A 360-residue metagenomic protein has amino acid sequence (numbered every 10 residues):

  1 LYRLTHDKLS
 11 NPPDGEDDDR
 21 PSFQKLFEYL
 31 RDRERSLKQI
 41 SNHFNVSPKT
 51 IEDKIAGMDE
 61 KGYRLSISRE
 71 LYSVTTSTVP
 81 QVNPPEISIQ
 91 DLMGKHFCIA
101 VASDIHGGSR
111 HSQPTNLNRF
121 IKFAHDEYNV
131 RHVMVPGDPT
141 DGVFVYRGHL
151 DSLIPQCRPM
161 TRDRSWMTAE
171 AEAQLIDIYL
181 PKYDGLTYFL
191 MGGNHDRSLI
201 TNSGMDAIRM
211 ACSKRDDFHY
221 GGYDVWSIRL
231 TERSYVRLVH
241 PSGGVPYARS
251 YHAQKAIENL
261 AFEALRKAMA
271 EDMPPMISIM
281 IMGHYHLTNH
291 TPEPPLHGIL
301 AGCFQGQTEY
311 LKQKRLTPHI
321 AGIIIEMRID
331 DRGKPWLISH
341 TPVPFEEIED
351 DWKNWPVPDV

Functional and structural regions predicted by a protein language model:
L1-G107, T341: Acidic, histidine-bearing metal-coordination/catalytic regions of metal-dependent phosphoesterases
D32-R33, M93-G94, H125-N129, P181-D184 (+1 more regions): Flexible, charged surface loops at secondary-structure boundaries
L37, H111-G222: Core catalytic region of metal-dependent phosphoesterases/phosphodiesterases, especially metallo-beta-lactamase-like
N45, V135, D206, Y235-H340 (+1 more regions): Conserved beta-sheet core of the metallophosphoesterase superfamily
P48, G107-H111, T140-V145, L150 (+6 more regions): Active-site environment of divalent metal-dependent phosphoester hydrolases
P84-E86, G221-W226: Alpha-helical scaffolding within the catalytic cores of extracellular/periplasmic polymer-degrading hydrolases
I87-A100, S227-R237, E293-L296: Beta-strand-turn-beta hairpins that frame and shape the catalytic cleft of phosphate-ester-processing enzymes
D151-C157, E309, D331-V360: C-terminal accessory extensions appended to soluble enzyme cores
